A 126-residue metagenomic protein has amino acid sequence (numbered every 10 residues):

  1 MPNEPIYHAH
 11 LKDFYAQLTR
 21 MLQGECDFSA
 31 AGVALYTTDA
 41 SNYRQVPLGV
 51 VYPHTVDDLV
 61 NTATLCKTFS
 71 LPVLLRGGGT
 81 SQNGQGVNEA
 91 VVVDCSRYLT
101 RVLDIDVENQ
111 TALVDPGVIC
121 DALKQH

Functional and structural regions predicted by a protein language model:
M1-H126: Noncatalytic alpha-helical scaffold of FAD-dependent oxidoreductases
